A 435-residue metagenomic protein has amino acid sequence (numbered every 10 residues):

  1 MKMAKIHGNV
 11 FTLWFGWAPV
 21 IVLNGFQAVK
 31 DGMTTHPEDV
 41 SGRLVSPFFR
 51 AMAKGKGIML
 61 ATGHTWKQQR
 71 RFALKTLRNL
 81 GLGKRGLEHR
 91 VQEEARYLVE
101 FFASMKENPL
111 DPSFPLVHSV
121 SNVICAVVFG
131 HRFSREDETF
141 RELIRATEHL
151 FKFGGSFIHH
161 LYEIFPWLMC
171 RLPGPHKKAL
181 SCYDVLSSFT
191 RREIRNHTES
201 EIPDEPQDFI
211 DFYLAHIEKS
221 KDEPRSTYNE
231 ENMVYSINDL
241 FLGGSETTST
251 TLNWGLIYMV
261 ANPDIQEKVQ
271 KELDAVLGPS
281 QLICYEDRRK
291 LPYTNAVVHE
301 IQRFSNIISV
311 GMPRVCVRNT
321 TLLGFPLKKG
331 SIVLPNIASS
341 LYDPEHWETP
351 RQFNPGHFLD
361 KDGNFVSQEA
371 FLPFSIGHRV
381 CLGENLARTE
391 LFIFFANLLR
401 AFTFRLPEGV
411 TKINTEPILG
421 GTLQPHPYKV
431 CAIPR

Functional and structural regions predicted by a protein language model:
M1-G8, S188, R192, I283-G324 (+1 more regions): Conserved cytochrome P450 K-helix E-x-x-R motif and the immediately C-terminal K′/meander segment
M1-L87, D111-P112, L116-V123, T139-L168 (+1 more regions): Cytochrome P450 substrate-recognition site 1
V22-G32, E38-S41, G130-R141, E246-K271 (+2 more regions): Classical protein tyrosine phosphatase
S41, P263-I265, V333, E384-T422: Cytochrome P450 heme-binding "Cys pocket" and the immediately downstream C-terminal segment
R43-M52, K84-L252, K268, E286: Cytochrome P450 heme-thiolate monooxygenase catalytic core
D211-A215, I332, T403, G420-R435: C-terminal helix/juxtamembrane-tail motif
R288, P335-G363: Conserved cytochrome P450 K-helix/beta-meander segment immediately N-terminal to the heme-binding cysteine loop
L323, K361-L391, E416-I418: Cytochrome P450 heme-thiolate "Cys pocket" and heme-binding signature region
